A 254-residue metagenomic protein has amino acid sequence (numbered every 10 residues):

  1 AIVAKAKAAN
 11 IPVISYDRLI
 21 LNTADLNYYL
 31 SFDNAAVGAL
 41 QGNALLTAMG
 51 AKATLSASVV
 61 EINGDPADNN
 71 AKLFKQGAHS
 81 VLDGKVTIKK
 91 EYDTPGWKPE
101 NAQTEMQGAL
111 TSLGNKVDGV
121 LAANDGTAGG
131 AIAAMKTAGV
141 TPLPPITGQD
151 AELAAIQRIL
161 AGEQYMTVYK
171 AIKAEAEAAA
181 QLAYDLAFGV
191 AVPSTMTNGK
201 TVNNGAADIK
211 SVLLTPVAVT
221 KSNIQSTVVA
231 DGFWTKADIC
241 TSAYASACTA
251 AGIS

Functional and structural regions predicted by a protein language model:
A1-S254: A residue-level marker of the well-folded mature domains of exported/periplasmic proteins
